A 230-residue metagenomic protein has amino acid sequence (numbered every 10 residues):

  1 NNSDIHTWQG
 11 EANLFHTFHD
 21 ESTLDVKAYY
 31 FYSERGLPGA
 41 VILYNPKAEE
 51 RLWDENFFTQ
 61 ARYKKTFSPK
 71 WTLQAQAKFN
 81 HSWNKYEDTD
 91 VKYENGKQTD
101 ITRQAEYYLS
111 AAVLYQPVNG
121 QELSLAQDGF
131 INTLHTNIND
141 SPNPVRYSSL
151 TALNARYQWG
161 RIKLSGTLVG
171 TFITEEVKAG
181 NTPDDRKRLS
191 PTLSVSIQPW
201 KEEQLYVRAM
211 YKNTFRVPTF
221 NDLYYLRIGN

Functional and structural regions predicted by a protein language model:
N1, E11, F15, K27-Y29 (+7 more regions): Transmembrane beta-strands of outer-membrane beta-barrel proteins
N2-Q9, F15-E106, I138: Flexible loop and strand-edge segments within Gram-negative outer membrane beta-barrel domains
H6-A12, E55-A61, A77, A105-A111 (+3 more regions): Hydrophobic, lipid-facing positions within transmembrane beta-strands of outer-membrane proteins
T7, F18, Y30, F67 (+7 more regions): Short beta-strand segments enriched in hydrophobic/aromatic residues within well-folded beta-rich domains
F15-H19, R62-K70, A112-V118, R156-G160 (+1 more regions): Structural signature of outer-membrane beta-barrel channels/translocons
N95-V118, E122-S124: Amphipathic, soluble alpha/beta structural segments
V118-S124, D128, H135-N230: Structural signature of Gram-negative outer-membrane beta-barrels, strongest in the C-terminal barrel of TonB-dependent
